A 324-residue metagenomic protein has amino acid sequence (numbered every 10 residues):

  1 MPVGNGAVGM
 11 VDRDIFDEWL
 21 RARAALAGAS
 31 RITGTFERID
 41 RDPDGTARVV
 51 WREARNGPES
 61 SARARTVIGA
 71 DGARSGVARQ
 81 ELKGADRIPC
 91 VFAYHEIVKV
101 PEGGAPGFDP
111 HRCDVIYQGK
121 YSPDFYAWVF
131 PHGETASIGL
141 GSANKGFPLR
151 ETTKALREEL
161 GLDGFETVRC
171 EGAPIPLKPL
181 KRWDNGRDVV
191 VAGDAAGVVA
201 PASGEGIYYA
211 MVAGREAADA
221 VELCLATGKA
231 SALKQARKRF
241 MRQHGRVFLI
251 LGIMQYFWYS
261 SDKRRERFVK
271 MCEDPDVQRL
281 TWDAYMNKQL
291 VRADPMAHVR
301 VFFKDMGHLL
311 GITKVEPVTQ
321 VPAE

Functional and structural regions predicted by a protein language model:
M1-R38, L280, R300, K304-D305 (+1 more regions): Conserved N-terminal/central alpha/beta ligand/cofactor-binding core
G4-G9, K83, G206-I207: Short glycine-enriched, charge-decorated loop/helix-capping segments at active-site entrances that position
W19-V168, K181, G197: Predominantly flavin-linked oxidoreductase catalytic cores and closely associated redox partners
R23, Q80, A220-T227: Active-site catalytic microenvironments for nucleophilic, acid-base chemistry
R38, N144-L223, L233: FAD/FMN-dependent oxidoreductases across multiple families
R41-R48, D184-R187, G245-L249, S260: A short, glycine/Asx- and small/polar-enriched loop/turn that sits immediately N-terminal to a beta-strand
Y121-P123, F130-G133, I138, G161-P174 (+2 more regions): Mobile, glycine/GP-rich and aromatic-enriched active-site lid/loop segments adjacent to catalytic centers
E222-E324: C-terminal helical "tail/cap" subdomain of flavin- and related membrane-associated enzymes
